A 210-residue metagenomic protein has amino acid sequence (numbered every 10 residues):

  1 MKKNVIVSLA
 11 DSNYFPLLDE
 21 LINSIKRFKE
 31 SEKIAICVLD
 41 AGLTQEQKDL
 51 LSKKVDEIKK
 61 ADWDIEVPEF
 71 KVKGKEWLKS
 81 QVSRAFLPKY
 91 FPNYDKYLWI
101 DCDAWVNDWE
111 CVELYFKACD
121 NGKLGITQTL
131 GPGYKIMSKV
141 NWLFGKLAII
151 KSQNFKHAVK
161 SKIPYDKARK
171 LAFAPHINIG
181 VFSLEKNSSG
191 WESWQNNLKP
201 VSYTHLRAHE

Functional and structural regions predicted by a protein language model:
M1-L9: N-proximal low-complexity "stem/linker" segments adjacent to membrane-targeting elements
S24-E32: Short, acidic, metal-binding catalytic loop of nucleotide-sugar glycosyltransferases
A35-D62: Acidic donor-binding segment of Leloir-type glycosyltransferases
D56-K89: Active-site-proximal specificity loops/subdomain of glycosyltransferases
Y97: Short aromatic/hydrophobic "clamp" motif used to bind/position activated sugar donors
D101-W105: The conserved acidic donor/metal-binding loop of glycosyltransferases
D108-V140: Conserved donor-nucleotide/metal-binding helix-loop-beta segment in metal-dependent transferases, i.e., the alpha-helix
T204-E210: Conserved small/polar residues in nucleotide/adenosyl-binding loops
